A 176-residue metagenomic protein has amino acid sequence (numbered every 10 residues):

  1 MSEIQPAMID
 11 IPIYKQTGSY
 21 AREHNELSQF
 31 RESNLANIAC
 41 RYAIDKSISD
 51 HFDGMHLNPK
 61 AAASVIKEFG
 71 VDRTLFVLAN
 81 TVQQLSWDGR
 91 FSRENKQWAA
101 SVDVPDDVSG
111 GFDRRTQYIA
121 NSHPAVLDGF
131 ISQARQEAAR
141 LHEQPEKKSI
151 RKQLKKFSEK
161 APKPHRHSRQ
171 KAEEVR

Functional and structural regions predicted by a protein language model:
M1-V175: Gram-negative host-targeted secretion-system effectors, predominantly Type III and Type IV, recognized via long
